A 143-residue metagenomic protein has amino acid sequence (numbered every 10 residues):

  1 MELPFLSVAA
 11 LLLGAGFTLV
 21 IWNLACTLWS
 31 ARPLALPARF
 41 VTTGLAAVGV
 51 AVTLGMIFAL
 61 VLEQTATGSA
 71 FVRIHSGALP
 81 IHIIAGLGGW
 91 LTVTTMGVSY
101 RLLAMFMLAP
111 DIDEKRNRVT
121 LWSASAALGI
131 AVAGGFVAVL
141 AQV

Functional and structural regions predicted by a protein language model:
M1-V143: Hydrophobic alpha-helical transmembrane segments of multi-pass integral membrane proteins
